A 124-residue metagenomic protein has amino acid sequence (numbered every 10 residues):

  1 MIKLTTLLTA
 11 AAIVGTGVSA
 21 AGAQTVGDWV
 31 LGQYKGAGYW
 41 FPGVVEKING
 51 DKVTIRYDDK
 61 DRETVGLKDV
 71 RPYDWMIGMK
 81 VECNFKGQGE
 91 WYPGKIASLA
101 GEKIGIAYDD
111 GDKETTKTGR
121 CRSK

Functional and structural regions predicted by a protein language model:
M1-L8: Bacterial N-terminal signal peptides that target proteins for export
T9-I13: Hydrophobic helical h-region of N-terminal Sec-dependent signal peptides in bacterial secretory/periplasmic proteins
V14-A20: C-terminal segment of classical bacterial N-terminal signal peptides
G22-K124: Eukaryotic chromatin- and chromosome-associated nuclear factors, especially histone mark writers/erasers/readers
